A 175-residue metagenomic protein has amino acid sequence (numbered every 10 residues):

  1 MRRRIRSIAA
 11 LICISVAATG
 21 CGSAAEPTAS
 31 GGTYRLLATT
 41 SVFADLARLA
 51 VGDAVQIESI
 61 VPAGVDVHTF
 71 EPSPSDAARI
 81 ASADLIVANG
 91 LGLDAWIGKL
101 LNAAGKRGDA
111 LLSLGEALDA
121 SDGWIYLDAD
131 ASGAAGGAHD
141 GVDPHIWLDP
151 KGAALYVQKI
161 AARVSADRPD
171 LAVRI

Functional and structural regions predicted by a protein language model:
R2-A10, A17-R174: Extracytoplasmic metal-acquisition and chelation regions
